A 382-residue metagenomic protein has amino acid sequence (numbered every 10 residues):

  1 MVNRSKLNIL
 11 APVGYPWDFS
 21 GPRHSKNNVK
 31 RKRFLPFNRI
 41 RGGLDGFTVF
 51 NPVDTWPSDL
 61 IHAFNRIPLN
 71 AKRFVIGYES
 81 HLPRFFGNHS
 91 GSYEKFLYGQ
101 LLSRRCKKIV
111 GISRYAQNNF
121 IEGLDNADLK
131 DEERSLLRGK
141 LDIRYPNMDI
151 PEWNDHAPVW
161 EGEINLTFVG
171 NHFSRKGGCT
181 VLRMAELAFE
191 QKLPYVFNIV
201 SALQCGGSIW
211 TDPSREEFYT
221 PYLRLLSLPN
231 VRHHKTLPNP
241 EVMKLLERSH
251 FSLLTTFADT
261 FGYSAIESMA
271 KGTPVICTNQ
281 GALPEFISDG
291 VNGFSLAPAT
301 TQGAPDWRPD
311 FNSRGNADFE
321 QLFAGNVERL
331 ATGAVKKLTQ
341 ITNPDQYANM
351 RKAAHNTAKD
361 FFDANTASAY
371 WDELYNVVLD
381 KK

Functional and structural regions predicted by a protein language model:
G42-D45, E320-K336, T342-N376: A charged, aromatic-enriched C-terminal amphipathic alpha-helix characteristic of glycosyltransferases across folds
S103-K140, M148-I150: A short, active-site helix/loop in glycosyltransferases that binds the activated sugar's phosphate group
V110, M148, E152-F189, F197-N198 (+1 more regions): Conserved donor-binding/catalytic core segment of Leloir-type glycosyltransferases
S201-L203, W210-P240: Nucleotide-activated donor-binding/catalytic signature segment of Leloir-type glycosyltransferases, i.e., the conserved
T236, K244-S249: Short alpha-helical donor nucleotide-sugar binding micro-motif in glycosyltransferases
H250, G272-P274, N279: A short alpha->beta transition loop at the rim of the catalytic pocket in nucleotide-sugar-dependent
F257: Aromatic "clamp/platform" in nucleotide-sugar-dependent glycosyltransferases that forms part of the donor/acceptor
P274-C277, I287, F294-S295: Short hydrophobic beta-strand element within catalytic cores of glycosyltransferases and related nucleotide-activated
